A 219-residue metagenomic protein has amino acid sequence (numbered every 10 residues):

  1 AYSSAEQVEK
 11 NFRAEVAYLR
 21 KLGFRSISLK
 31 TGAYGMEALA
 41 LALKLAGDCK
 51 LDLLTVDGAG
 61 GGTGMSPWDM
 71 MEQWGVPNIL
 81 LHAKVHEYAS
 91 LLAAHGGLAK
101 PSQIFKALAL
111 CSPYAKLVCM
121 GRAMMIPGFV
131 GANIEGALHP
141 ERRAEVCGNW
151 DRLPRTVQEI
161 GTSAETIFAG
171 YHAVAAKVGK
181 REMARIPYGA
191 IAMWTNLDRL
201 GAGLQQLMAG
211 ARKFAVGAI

Functional and structural regions predicted by a protein language model:
Y2-F168: Glycine-rich phosphate/ribose-binding loops and adjacent secondary-structure elements that form binding surfaces
I126, P154-I219: C-terminal extensions of enzymes
